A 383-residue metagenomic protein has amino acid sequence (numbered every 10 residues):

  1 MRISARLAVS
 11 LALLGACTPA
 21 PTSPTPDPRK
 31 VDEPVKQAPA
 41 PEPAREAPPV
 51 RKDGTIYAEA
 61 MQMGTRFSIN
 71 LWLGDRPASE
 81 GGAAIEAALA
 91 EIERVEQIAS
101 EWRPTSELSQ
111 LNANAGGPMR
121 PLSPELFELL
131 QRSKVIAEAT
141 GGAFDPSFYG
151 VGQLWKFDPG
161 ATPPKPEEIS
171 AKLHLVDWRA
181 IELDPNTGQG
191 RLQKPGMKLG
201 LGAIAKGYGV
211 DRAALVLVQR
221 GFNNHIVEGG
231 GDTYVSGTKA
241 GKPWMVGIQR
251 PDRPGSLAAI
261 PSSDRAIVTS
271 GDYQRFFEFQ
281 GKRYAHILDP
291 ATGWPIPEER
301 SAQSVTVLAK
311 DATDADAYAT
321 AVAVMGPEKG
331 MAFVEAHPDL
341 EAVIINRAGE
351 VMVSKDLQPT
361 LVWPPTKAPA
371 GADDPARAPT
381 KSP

Functional and structural regions predicted by a protein language model:
R2-L11, G15-P383: Mature catalytic core of soluble alpha/beta enzymes
